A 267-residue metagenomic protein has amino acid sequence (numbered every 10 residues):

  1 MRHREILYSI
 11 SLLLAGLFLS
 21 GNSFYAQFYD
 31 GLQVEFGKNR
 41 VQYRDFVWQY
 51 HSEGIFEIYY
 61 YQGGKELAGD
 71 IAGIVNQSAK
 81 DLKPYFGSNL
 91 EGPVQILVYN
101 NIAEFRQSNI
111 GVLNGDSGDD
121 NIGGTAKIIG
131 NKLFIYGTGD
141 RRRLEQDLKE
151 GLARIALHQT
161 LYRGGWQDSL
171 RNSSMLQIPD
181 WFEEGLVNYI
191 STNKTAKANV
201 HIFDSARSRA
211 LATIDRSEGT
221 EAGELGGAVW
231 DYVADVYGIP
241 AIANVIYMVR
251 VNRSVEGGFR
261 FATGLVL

Functional and structural regions predicted by a protein language model:
M1-L32: Bacterial Sec-dependent N-terminal signal peptides
Y8, L13, K65, F105-R106 (+1 more regions): A broad, structure-centric signal for solvent-exposed, well-ordered loop/edge residues that line or flank functional
L13, G21, Q77, E91 (+3 more regions): Generic structural microfeature
A26-S173, P179, A196-K197: Juxtacatalytic substrate-recognition/specificity segment
R40, G115-L267: Acidic/His/Gly-enriched intrinsically disordered linker/tail segments that often contain short helix/coil "MoRF-like"
